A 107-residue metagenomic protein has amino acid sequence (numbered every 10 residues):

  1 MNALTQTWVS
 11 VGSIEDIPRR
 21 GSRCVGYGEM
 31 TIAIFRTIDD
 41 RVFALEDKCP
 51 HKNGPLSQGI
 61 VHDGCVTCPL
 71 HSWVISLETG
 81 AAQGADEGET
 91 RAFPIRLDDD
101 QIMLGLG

Functional and structural regions predicted by a protein language model:
M1-D63, E89-G107: N-terminal pre-ligand scaffold of iron-sulfur
C49, C68-H71: Short cysteine clusters
P55-H62, W73-G84: Iron-sulfur (Fe-S) cluster-binding segments and ferredoxin-like electron-carrier domains, especially [2Fe-2S]
D63-P69, A82-R91: Short cysteine/histidine-rich metal-coordination sites, predominantly Zn2+-binding motifs
